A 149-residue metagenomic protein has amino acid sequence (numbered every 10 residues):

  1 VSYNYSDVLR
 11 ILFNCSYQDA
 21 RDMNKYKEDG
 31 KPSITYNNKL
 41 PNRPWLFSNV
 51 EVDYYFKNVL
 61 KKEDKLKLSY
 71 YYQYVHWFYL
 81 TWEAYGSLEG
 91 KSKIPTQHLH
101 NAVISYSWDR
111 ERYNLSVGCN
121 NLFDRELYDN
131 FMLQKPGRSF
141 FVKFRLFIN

Functional and structural regions predicted by a protein language model:
V1, Y36-L40, N58, L88-S92 (+2 more regions): Outer-membrane beta-barrel proteins
V1-Y79: Gram-negative outer-membrane beta-barrel transporters
D7, Q18, E28, E51 (+6 more regions): Glutamate identity and glutamate-enriched acidic tracts
K25-Y26, P32, S87-E89, R138-S139: A generic membrane alpha-helix/interface feature
K39-W45, E63, K93-Q97, L133-G137: Transmembrane beta-barrel outer-membrane domains
Q73-G86, K93-P95, V103-N149: C-terminal beta-signal and adjacent terminal beta-strands/loops of Gram-negative outer-membrane beta-barrel proteins
